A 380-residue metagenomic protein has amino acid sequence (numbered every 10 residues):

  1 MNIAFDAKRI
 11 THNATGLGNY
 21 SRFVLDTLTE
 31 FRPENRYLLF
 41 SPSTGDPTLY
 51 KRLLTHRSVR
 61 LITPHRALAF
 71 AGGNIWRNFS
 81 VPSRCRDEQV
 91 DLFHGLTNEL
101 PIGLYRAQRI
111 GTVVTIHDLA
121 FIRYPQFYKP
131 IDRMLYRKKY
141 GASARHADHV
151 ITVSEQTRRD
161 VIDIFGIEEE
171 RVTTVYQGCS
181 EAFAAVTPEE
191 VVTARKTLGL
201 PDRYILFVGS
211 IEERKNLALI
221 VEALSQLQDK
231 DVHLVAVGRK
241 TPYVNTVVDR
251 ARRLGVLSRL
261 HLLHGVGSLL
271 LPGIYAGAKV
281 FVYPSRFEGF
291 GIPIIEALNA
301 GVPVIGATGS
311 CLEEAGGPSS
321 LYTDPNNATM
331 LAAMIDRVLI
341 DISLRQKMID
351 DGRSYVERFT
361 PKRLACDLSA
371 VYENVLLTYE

Functional and structural regions predicted by a protein language model:
M1-E380: Carbohydrate transferase catalytic cores enriched for Leloir-type hexosyltransferases
